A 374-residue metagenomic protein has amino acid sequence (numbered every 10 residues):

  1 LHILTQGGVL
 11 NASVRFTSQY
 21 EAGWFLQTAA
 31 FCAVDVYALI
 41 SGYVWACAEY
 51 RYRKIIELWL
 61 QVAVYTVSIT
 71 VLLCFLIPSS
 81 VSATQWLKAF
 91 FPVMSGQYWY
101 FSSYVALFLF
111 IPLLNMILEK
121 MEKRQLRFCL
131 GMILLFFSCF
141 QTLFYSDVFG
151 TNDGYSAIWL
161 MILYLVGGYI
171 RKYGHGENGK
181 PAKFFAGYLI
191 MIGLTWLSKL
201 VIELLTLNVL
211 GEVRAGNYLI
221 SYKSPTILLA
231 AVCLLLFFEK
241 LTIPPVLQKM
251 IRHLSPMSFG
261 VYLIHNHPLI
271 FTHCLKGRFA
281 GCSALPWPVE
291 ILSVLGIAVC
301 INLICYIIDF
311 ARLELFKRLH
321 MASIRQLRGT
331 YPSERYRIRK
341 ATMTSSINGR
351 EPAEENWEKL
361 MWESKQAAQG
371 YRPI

Functional and structural regions predicted by a protein language model:
L1-I3, Y65-L72, G131-F144, Y188-E203 (+1 more regions): Aromatic-anchored segments of alpha-helical transmembrane domains
Y20, W24-A38, W45-L107, G187 (+3 more regions): Transmembrane alpha-helical segments and their boundary/interface "anchor" motifs in multi-pass integral membrane
E21-V34, K88-S103, L143-L163, L197-V232 (+1 more regions): Interfacial loop-to-helix transition and helix-capping segments at the boundaries of transmembrane helices
V34-Y43, Y100-I111, L160-G168, L228-L236 (+1 more regions): Hydrophobic cores of alpha-helical transmembrane segments in multi-pass inner/ER membrane proteins, independent
Y43-Y50, L113-K120, V166-G176, L236-P244 (+1 more regions): Structural signal for the C-terminal ends of transmembrane alpha-helices and the immediately following loop
L109-I133, Y169-G187: Solvent-exposed interhelical
G176-G260, H267-K276, C282-V294: Alpha-helical transmembrane segments and terminal signal-anchor/GPI-anchor hydrophobic tails, characterized by long
E239-S255, I264-E351, W357-W362, G370-I374: C-terminal "closing" transmembrane helix and its immediate cytosolic amphipathic cap in multi-pass membrane proteins
